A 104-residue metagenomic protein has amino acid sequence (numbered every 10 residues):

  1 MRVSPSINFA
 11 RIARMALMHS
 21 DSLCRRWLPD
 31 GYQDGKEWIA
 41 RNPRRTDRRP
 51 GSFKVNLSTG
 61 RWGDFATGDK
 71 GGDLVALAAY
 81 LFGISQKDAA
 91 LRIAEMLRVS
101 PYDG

Functional and structural regions predicted by a protein language model:
M1-G104: N-terminal structured subdomain of primase-like DNA metabolism proteins
